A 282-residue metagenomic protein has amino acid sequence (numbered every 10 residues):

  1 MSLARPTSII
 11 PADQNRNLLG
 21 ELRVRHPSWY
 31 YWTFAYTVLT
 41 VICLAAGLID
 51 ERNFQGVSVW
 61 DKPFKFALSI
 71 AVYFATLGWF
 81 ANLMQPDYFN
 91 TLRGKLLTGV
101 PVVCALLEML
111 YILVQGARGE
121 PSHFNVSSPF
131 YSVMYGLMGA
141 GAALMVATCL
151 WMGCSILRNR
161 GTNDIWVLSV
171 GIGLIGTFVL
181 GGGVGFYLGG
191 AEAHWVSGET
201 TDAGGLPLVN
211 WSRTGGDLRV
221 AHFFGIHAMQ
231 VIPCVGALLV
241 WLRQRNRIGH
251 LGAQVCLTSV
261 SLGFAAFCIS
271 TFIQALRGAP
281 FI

Functional and structural regions predicted by a protein language model:
M1-R25: Short, Lys/Arg-rich, polar N-terminal cytosolic tail immediately upstream of the first transmembrane signal-anchor
A4-I9, A71-P86, W151-L168, A191-T200: Cytoplasmic juxtamembrane interface segments
E21-L22, S127, L208-S212: Helix-boundary and loop/linker segments of multi-pass membrane transporters
S28-L48, D61-L83, G99-G116, L137-M152 (+3 more regions): Hydrophobic cores of alpha-helical transmembrane segments in multi-pass integral membrane proteins
L48-F54, S58, A117-S127, W195-V196 (+1 more regions): Interfacial helix-loop-helix junctions of multi-pass membrane proteins
F89-C104, V114-A142, T148-V170: Membrane-interface helix-loop-helix junctions at boundaries between adjacent transmembrane segments
N90-L97, G161-F178, V240-F264: Cytoplasmic juxtamembrane regions at transmembrane-helix boundaries
L188-A228: Membrane-interfacial catalytic/cofactor-binding modules of polytopic membrane enzymes
